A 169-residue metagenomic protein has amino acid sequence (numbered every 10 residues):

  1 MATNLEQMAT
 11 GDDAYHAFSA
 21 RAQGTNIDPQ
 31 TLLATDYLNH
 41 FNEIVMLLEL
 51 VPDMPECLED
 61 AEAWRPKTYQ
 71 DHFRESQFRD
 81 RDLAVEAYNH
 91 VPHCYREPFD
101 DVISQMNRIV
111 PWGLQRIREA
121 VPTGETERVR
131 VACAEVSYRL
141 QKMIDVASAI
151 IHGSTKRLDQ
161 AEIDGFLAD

Functional and structural regions predicted by a protein language model:
A2, Q7-A14: Interdomain "switch/hinge" adjacent to the Bergerat
T3-L5, A161-D169: Extended acidic low-complexity intrinsically disordered regions
D12-D164: Signal-transmission coiled-coils
